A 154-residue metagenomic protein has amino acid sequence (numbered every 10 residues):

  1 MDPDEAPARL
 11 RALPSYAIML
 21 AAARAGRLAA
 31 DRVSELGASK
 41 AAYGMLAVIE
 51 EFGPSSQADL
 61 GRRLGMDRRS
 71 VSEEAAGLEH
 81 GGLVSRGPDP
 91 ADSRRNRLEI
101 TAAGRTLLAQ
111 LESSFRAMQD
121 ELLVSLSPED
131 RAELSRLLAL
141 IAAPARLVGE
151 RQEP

Functional and structural regions predicted by a protein language model:
M1-L36, Q152-P154: N-terminal leader segment of winged-helix/HTH proteins
M1-R9, P128-P154: C-terminal regulatory/oligomerization modules of transcriptional regulators
L13, A17, R24, L28 (+3 more regions): Pre-recognition alpha-helix immediately N-terminal to the DNA-recognition helix within helix-turn-helix or winged-helix
A22-A23, A47-E51, E112, A139: Short, locally clustered residues in the helix-turn-helix/winged-helix DNA-binding domain
S34, G65, A76-H80: Residue-level detection of the helix-turn-helix DNA-binding "recognition helix"
Y43, R69: Key DNA-contact positions within bacterial/archaeal DNA-binding proteins
P54, A58, A76-L140: Charged, amphipathic alpha-helical coiled-coil/dimerization segments
G61: The alpha-helix within a helix-turn-helix
